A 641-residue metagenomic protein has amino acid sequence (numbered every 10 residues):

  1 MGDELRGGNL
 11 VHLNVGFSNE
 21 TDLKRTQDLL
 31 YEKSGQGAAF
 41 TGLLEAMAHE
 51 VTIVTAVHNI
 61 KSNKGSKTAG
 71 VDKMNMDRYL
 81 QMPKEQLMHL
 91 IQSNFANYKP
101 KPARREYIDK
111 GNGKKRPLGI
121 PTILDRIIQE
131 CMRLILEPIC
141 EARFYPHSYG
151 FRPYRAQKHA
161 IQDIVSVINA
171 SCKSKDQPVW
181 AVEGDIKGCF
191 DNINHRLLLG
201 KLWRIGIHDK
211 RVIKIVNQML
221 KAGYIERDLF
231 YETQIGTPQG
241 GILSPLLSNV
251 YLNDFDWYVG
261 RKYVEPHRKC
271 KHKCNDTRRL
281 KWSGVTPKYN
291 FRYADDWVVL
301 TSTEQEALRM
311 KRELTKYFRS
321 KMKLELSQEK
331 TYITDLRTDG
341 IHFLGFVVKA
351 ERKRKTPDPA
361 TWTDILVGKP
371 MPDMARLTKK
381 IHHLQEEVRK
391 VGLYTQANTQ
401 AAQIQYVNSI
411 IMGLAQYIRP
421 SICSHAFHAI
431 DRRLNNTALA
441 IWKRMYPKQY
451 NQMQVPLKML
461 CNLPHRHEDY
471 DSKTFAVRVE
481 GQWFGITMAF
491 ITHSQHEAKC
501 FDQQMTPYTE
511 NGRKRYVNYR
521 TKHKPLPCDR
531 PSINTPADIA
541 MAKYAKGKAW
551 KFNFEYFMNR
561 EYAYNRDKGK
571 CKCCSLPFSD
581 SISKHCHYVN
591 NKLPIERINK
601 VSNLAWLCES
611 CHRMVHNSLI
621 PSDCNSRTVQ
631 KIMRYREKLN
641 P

Functional and structural regions predicted by a protein language model:
M1-E85: Non-catalytic, polymerase-adjacent accessory regions of viral genome-replication enzymes
F95, P102-A103, P146-H147, H159-Q328 (+2 more regions): Conserved polymerase palm-domain catalytic core
K221, R227-F230, M322-Q405, I410-G413: A conserved non-catalytic segment of reverse transcriptases and RNA-directed RNA polymerases corresponding to the late
G392, T399-R466: Non-catalytic, peripheral interaction segments enriched in hydrophobic/basic residues
R433, T437, W442-E555, K631-R636: Extended C-terminal regions of large enzymes
N559-R566, R597-S602: Short, flexible, mixed-charge glycine/proline-rich loop motifs that serve as phosphate/nucleic-acid-contacting
S575-E609, R613, L619-D623: Histidine-centered nuclease catalytic patch
